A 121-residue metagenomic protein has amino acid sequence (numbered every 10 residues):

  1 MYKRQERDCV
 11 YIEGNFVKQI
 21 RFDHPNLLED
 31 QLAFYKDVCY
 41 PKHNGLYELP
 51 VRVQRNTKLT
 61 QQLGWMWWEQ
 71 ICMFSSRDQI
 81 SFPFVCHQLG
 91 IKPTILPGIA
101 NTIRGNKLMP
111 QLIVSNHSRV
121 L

Functional and structural regions predicted by a protein language model:
K3-L121: Glycosyltransferase catalytic domains, chiefly GT-A lineage
